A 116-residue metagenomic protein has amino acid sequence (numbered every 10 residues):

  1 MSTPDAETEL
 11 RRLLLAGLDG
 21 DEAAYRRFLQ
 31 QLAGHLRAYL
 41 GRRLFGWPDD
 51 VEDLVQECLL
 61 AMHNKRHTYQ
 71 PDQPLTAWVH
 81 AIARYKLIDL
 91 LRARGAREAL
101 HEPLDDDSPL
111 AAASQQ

Functional and structural regions predicted by a protein language model:
S2-T3, D19-R27, R37-E57: Short, charged helix-capping/linker segments at alpha-helix termini
A6-R11: Acidic, Ser/Thr- and Pro/Gly-rich low-complexity regulatory segments
L13-G17: Hydrophobic side-chain positions on well-ordered alpha-helices, corresponding to helix-helix packing/interface faces
L18-D19, R43-G46, Q56-P74, A93-G95: Sigma70-family region 2
Y25-R27, Q70, A99-E102: Short, hydrophobic secondary-structure boundary micro-motifs
L36-L40, R66, V79, A83-L91: Hydrophobic-face residues of short alpha-helical interaction/recognition segments
L90-A113: Short, basic/polar amphipathic helix motif occurring as a linker/hinge flanking DNA-binding modules in transcription
